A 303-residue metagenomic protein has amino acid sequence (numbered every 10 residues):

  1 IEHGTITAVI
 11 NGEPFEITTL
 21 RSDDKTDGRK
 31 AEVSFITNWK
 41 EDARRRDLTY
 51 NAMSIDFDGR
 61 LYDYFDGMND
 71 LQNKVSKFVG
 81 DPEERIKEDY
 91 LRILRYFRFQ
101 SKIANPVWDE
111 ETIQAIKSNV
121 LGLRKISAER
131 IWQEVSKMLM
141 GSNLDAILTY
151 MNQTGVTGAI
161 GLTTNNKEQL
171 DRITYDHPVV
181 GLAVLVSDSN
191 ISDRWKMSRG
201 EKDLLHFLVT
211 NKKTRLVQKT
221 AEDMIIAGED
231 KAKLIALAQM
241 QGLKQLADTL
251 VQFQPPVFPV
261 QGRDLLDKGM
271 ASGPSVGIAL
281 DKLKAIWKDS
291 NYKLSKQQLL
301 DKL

Functional and structural regions predicted by a protein language model:
I1-L303: Catalytic cores of the polymerase beta-like nucleotidyltransferase superfamily and closely associated nucleotide
